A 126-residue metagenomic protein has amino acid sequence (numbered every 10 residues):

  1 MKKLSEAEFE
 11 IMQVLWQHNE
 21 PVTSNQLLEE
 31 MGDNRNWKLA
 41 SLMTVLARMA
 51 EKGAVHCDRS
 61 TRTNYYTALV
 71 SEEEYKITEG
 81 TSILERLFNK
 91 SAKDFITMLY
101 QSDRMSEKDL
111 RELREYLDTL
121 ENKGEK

Functional and structural regions predicted by a protein language model:
M1-V14, H18, E74: Short alpha-helical segments that sit at the start of domains
K3-S5, S60-E79: Short, cationic-aromatic polyanion-contact patches
P21-E30: Short acidic, hydrophobic short linear motifs in intrinsically disordered regions
E29-W37: Short helix-coil junctions and helix-kink-helix linkers
M43-A47: Short, hydrophobic-biased segments on the C-terminal half of alpha helices that form "recognition helices"
G53: Glycine-centered, phosphate/nucleic-acid-interacting loop/turn motifs that mediate DNA/RNA or nucleotide
S71-I96: Conserved segment of winged-helix/HTH DNA-binding domains
Q101-K126: C-terminal regulatory/oligomerization modules of transcriptional regulators
